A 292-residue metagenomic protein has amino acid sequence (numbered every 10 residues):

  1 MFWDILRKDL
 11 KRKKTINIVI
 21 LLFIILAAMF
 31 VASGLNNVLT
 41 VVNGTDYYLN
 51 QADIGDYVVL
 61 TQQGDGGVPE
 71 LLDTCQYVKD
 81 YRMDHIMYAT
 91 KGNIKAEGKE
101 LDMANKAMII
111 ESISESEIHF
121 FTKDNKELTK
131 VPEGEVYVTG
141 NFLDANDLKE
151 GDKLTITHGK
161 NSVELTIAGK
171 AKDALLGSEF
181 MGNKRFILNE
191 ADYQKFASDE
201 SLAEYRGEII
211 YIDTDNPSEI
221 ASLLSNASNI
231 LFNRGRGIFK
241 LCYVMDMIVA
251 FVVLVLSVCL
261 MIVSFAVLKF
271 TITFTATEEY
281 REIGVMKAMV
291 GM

Functional and structural regions predicted by a protein language model:
F2-K11: A short amphipathic helical element positioned immediately N-terminal to and/or at the very start of a transmembrane
W3, T129-K130, M247, L254: Short hydrophobic "helix-edge" motifs at membrane interfaces and signal-peptide entry regions
K8, I113-S114, F120, G169 (+3 more regions): Short leucine-rich amphipathic alpha-helices used at interfaces
K13, L188-S198, R236-F239, E278-M292: Cytoplasmic juxtamembrane interface segments
K13-V41, V244-V285, M292: Hydrophobic alpha-helical transmembrane segments of multi-pass inner-membrane transport and secretion
L39-Y243: Basic-flanked hydrophobic alpha-helices used for secretion and membrane insertion
